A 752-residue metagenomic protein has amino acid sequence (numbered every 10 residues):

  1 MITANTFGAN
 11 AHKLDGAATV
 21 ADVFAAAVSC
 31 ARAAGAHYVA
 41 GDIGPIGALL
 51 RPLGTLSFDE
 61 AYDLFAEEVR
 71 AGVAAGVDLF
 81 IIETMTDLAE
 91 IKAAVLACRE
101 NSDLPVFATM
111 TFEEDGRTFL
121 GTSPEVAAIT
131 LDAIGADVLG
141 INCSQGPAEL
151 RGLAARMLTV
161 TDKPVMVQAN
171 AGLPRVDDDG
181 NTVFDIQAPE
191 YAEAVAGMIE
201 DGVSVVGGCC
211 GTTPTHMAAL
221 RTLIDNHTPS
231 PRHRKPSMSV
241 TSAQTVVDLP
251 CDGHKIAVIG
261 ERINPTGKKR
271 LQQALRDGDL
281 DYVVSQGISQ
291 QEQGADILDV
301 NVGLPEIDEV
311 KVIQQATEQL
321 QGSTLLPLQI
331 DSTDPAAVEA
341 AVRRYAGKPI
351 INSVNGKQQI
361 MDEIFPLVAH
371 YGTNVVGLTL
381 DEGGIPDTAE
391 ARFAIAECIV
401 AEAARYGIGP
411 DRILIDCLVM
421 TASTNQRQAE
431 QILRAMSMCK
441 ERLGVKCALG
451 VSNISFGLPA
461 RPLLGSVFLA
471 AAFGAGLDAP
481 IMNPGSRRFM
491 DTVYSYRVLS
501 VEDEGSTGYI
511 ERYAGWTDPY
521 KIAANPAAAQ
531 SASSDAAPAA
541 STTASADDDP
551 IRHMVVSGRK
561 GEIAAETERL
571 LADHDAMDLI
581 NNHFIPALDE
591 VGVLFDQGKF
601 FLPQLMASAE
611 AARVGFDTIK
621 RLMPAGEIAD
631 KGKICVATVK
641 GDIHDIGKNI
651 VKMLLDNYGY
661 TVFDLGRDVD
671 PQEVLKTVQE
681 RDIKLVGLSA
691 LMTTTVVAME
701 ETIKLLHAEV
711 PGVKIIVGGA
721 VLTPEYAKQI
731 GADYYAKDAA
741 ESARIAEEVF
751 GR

Functional and structural regions predicted by a protein language model:
M1-L414, M420-R752: Domain-level signal for soluble alpha/beta catalytic cores
